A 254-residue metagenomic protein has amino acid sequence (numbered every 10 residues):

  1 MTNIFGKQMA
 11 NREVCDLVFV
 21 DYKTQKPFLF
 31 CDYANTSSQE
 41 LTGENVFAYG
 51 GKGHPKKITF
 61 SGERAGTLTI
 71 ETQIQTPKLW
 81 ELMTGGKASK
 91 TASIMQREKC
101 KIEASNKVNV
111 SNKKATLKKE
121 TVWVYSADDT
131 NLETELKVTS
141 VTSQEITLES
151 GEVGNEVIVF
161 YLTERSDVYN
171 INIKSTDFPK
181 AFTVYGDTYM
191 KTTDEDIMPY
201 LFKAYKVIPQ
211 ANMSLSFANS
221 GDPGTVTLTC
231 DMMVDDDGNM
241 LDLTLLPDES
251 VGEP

Functional and structural regions predicted by a protein language model:
T2-M83, N131-K137, A204-T227: Solvent-exposed edge beta-strands and adjacent loop segments that serve as assembly or binding interfaces
M9, F60-G66, T142, G151-V153 (+3 more regions): Solvent-exposed loop and beta-edge segments used for protein-protein assembly and interaction
D21-K23, T72-T76, T163-R165, G186-D194 (+2 more regions): Beta-strand elements of well-folded, non-transmembrane domains
T67-E71, I158, T183-Y185, T227-D231: Beta-strand secondary-structure signal
P77-V138, T163-F182, Y189-D196: Extended beta-strand solenoid/passenger and fiber regions
Y125-D129, T134, S140-V153, P199-P254: Mixed-charge, glycine-accented linear interaction segment located at domain edges/termini
E149-Y169: Small/polar beta-strand repeat architecture
